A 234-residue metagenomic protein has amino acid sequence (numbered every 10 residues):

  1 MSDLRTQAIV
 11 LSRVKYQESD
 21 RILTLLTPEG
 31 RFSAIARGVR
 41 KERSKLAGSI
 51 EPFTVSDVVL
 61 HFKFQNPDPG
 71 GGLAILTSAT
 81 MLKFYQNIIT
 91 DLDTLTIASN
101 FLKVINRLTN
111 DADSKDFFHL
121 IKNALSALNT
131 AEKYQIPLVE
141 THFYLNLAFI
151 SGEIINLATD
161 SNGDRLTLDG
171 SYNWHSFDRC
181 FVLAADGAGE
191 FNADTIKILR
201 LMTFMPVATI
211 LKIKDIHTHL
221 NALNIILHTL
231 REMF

Functional and structural regions predicted by a protein language model:
M1-I22, L26-F234: Non-catalytic alpha-helical scaffolds and adjoining flexible linkers that form interface surfaces for assembly
